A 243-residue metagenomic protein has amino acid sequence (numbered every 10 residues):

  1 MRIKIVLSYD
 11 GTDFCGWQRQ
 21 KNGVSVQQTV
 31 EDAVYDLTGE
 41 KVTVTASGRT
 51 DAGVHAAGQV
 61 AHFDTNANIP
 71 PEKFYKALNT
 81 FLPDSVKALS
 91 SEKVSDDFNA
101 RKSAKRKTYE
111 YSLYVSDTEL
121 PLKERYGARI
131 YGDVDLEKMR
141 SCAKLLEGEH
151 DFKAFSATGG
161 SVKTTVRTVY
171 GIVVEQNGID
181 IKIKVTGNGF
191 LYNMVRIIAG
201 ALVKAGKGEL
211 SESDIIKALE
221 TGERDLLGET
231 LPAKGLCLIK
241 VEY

Functional and structural regions predicted by a protein language model:
M1-Y243: Structured-RNA-binding interfaces characteristic of tRNA pseudouridine synthases
